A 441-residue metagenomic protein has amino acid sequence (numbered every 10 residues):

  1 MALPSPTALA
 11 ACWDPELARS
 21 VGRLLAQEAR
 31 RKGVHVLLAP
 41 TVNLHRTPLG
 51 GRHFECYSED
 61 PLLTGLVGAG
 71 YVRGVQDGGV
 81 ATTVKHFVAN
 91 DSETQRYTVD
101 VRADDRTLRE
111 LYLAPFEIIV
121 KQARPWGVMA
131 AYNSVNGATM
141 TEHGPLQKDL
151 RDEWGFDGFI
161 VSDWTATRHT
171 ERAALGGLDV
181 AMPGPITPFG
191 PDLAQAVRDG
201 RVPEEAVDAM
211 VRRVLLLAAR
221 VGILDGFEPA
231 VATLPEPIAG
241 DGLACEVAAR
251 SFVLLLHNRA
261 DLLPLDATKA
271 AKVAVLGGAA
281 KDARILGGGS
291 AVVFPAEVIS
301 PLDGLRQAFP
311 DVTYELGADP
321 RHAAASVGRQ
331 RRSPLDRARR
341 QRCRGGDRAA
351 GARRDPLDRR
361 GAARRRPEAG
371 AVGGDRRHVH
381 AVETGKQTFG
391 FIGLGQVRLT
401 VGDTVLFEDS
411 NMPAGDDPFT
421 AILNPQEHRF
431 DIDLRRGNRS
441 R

Functional and structural regions predicted by a protein language model:
M1-R441: Glycoside hydrolase catalytic-domain context in secreted enzymes
